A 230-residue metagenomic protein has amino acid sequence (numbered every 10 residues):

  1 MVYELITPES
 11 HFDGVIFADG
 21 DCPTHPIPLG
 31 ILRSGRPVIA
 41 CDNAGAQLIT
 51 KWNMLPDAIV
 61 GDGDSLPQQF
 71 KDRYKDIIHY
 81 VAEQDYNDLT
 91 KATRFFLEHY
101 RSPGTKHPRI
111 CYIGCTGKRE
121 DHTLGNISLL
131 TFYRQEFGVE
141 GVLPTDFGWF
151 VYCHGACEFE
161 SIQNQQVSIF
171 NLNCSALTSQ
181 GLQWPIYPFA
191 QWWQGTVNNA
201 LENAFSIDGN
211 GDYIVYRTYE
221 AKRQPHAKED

Functional and structural regions predicted by a protein language model:
M1-R73: N-terminal beta-strand-loop-alpha-helix module at the start of alpha/beta ligand-binding or catalytic domains
L5-S10, L29-R33, K71-D72, G104 (+6 more regions): Solvent-exposed alpha-helices and their adjacent loops that cap or buttress functional pockets in soluble metabolic
F17-D21, C115-T116, T218-Y219: Structural motif
T24-P26, D88-A92, R119-G125: Short glycine/serine/threonine-rich phosphate/pyrophosphate-binding segments that cradle anionic phosphate groups
K75-G104: Short phosphate-binding loop-to-helix
D76-E83, E140-G141, N164-S168, A176: A glycine-rich helix N-cap at a beta->alpha junction
H107-C157: Anionic-ligand-binding alpha/beta catalytic cores of soluble enzymes and soluble regulatory domains that recognize
D146, Y152-D230: Long, charged alpha-helical interface segments
